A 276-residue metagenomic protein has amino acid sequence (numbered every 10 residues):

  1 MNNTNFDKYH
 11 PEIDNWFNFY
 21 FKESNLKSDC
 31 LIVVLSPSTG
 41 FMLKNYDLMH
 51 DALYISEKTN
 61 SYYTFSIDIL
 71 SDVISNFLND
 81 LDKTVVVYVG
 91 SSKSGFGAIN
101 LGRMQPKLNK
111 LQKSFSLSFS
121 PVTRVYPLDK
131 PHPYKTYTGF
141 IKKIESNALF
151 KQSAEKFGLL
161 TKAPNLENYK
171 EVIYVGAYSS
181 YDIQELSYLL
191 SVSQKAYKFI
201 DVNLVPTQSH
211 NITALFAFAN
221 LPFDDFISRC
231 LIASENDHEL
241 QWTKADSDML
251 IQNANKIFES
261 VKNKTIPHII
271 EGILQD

Functional and structural regions predicted by a protein language model:
M1-L81, N100, M104-D276: Extended, composition-driven regions rather than compact fold-specific motifs
D82-S92: Alpha/beta-hydrolase fold nucleophile elbow
G90-G102: Glycine-rich nucleophile elbow surrounding the catalytic serine of serine-hydrolase chemistry
